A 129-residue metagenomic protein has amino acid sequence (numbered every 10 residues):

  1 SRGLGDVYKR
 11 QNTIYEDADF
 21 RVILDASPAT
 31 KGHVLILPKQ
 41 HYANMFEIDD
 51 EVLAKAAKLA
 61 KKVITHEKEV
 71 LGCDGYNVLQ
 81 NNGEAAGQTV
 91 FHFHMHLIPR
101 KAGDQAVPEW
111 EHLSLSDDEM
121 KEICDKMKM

Functional and structural regions predicted by a protein language model:
S1-Y8: Short, small-residue-biased leader/transition segments that mark boundaries at the very start of proteins
D6, I98-M129: Conserved His + Asp/Glu catalytic blocks
K9-I48: N-terminal first-folded block
V22, P38, A56, H94-M95: Divalent metal-coordination and catalytic microenvironments
L35-A57, E109-L115: Short histidine-centered catalytic/ligand-binding loop motif
K39, N82-A85, V90-A102: Histidine-centered catalytic micro-motifs
E51-V70, D118-M129: Long, well-ordered alpha-helical scaffolding segments within enzyme catalytic domains, especially pronounced
G72-G83: A short glycine-rich, hydrophobically flanked beta-strand micro-motif that places a catalytic Asp/Glu for divalent metal
